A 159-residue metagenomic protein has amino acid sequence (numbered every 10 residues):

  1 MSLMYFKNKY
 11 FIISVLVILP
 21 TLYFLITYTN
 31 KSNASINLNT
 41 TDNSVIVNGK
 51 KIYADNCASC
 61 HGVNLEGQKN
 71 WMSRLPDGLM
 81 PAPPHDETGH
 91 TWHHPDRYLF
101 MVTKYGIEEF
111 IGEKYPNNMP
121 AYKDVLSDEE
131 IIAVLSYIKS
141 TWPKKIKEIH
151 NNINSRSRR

Functional and structural regions predicted by a protein language model:
M1-N8: Short, Lys/Arg-rich N-terminal segment immediately upstream of the first membrane anchor
F11-L25: Hydrophobic membrane-insertion alpha-helices, especially the h-region of bacterial N-terminal signal peptides
Y23, T27-I52, E148-H150: Electrostatic cytochrome c docking/interface patches
S44, K50-P81, Y105-Y115, T141-E148: Periplasmic/extracellular electron-transfer cofactor-ligation site, primarily the c-type cytochrome heme-c attachment
V47-K51, D55, P83, R97 (+3 more regions): Solvent-exposed, polar/charged alpha-helical surfaces in well-ordered, non-transmembrane soluble domains, broadly
K50, E66-F100, A121-V125: Gly/Gly-Pro-rich "capping" loops immediately C-terminal to redox-active cysteine motifs in periplasmic/lumenal
G112-R159: Flexible coil segments in periplasmic/lumen-exposed cytochrome c-class electron-transfer proteins
